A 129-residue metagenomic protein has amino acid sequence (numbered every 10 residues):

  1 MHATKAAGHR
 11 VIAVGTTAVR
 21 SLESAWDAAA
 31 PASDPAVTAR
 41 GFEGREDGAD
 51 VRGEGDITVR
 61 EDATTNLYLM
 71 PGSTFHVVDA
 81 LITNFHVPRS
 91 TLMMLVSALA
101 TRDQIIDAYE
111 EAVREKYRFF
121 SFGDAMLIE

Functional and structural regions predicted by a protein language model:
M1-E129: Surface-exposed, charge/polar-rich loops and edge strands
